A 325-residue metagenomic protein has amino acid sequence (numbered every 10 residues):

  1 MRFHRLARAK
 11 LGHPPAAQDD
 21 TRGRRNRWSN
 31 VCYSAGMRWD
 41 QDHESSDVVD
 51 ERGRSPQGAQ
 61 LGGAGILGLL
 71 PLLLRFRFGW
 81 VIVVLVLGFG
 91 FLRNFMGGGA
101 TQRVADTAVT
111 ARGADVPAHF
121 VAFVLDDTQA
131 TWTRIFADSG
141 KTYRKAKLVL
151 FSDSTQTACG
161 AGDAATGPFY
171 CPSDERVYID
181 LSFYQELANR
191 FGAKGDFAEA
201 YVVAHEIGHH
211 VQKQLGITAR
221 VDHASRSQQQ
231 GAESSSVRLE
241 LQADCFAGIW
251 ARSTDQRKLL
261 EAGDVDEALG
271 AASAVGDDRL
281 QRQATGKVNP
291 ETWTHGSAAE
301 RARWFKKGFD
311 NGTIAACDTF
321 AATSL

Functional and structural regions predicted by a protein language model:
C32-V109: Long amphipathic alpha-helical segments used for membrane anchoring, targeting, substrate engagement, or oligomerization
R38-D40, V83, G90-G160: A metal-dependent hydrolase signature that marks the N-terminal structural subdomain at the beginning of catalytic folds
D115-Y143, E233-S234, R238-Q281: Short helix/loop segments within enzyme catalytic domains that coordinate or immediately flank catalytic cofactors
W132, A198-Q214, D244, G248: Active-site recognition of the HExxH zinc-binding catalytic motif
D153-D180: Catalytic zinc-binding patch centered on the HExxH motif and its immediate surroundings that defines zinc-dependent
F183-Y201, G231-S235: Short pre-active-site segment immediately N-terminal to the catalytic Zn-binding motif
I207-D222, R252-D255: Catalytic Zn2+-binding segment of zinc metalloproteases
V275-L325: Pan-zinc metallopeptidase signature
